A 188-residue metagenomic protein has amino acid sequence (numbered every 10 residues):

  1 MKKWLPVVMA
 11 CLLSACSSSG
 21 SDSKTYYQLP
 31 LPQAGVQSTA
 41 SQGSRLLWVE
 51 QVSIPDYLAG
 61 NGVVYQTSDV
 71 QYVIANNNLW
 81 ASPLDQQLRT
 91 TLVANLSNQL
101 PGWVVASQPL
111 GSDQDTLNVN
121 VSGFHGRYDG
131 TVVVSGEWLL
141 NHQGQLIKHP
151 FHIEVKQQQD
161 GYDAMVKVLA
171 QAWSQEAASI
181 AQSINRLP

Functional and structural regions predicted by a protein language model:
K2-V7: Sec-dependent signal peptide recognition, specifically the positively charged N-region followed immediately by
L12-A15: C-terminal motif of bacterial Sec signal peptides marking the signal peptidase cleavage site
S17, S21-T25, A34-V36, Q159-P188: C-terminal/domain-edge helix-coil "capping" segments
S18-G35, Q99-G144: Surface-exposed short loop/turn segments
S44-D113: N-terminal segment of the mature soluble domain
L46-Q51, V64, T116-V121, V133-E137 (+1 more regions): Soluble periplasmic/extracytoplasmic beta-strand elements of cell-envelope proteins
Q71-L79, Q145-Q175: Short secondary-structure boundary motifs at beta->alpha junctions and helix caps
